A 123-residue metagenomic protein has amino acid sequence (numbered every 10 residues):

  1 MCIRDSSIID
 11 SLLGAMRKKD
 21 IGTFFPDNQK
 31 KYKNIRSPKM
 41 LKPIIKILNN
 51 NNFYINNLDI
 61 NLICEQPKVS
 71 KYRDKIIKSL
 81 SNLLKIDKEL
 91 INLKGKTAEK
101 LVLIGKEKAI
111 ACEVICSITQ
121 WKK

Functional and structural regions predicted by a protein language model:
M1-I3: Short, small-residue-biased leader/transition segments that mark boundaries at the very start of proteins
S6, N34-P38, K42, S70-D74: Electropositive phosphate-/nucleotide-binding environments in soluble metabolic enzymes
I8, L12: Active-site His/Glu-centered metal-binding helix of metallohydrolases
L13-R17, I45-F53, S70, S81-I86 (+3 more regions): Generic secondary-structure signature for well-ordered alpha-helical cores
L13-Y54: Glycine- and Gly-Pro-enriched alpha-helical subdomains that act as flexible, kink-prone "lid/hinge" or packing modules
G22, I76, K106-A109: Short, glycine/charged-enriched secondary-structure capping and boundary segments
D59-C64, K68, D74-I104: Short, conserved loop-to-beta-strand elements that form functional interface hotspots
I104-K123: C-terminal edge-of-domain segments
